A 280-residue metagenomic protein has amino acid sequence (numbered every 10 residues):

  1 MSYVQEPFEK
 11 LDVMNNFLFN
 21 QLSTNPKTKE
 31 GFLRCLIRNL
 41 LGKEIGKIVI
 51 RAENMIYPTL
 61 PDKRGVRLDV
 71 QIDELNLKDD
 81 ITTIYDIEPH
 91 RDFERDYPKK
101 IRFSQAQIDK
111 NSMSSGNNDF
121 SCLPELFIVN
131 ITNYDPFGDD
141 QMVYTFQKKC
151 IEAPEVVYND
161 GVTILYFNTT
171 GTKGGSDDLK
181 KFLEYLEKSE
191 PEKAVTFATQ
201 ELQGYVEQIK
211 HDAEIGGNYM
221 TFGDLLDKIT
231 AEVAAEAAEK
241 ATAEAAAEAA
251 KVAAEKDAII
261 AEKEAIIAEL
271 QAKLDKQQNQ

Functional and structural regions predicted by a protein language model:
M1-T163: Accessory alpha/beta interaction modules
S2-K10, D73-I81, Y85-H90, D177-Q280: Short, charged alpha-helical interaction segments and adjacent helix-coil junctions
E30, Y97, G175-S176, V195: Alpha-helix N-cap/helix-start motif
F137, K173-G174: Short beta-strands and strand-coil junctions in structured, solvent-facing domains, enriched
I151-G161, L165, G174, F182-E190: Low-complexity, glycine/alanine/valine/leucine- and proline-rich hydrophobic stretches
T169-G171: C-terminal regulatory or interaction extensions
